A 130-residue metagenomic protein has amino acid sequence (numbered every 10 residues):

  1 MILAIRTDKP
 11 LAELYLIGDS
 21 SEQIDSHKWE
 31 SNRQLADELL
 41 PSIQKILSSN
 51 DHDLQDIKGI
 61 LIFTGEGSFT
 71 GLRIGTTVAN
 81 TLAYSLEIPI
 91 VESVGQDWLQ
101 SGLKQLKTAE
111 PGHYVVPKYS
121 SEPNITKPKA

Functional and structural regions predicted by a protein language model:
M1-Q44, S48-Q55, I88-A130: Oxyanion-binding and handling regions
P10, G65-E66: Short glycine-rich anion-binding loops that position phosphate/pyrophosphate groups of nucleotides and phosphorylated
R33, S68-F69: A generic secondary-structure micro-motif detector that highlights 1-2 residue hydrophobic/ambivalent hotspots embedded
G59-T64, T70-I88: DPxDG-like acidic metal-binding loop motif
